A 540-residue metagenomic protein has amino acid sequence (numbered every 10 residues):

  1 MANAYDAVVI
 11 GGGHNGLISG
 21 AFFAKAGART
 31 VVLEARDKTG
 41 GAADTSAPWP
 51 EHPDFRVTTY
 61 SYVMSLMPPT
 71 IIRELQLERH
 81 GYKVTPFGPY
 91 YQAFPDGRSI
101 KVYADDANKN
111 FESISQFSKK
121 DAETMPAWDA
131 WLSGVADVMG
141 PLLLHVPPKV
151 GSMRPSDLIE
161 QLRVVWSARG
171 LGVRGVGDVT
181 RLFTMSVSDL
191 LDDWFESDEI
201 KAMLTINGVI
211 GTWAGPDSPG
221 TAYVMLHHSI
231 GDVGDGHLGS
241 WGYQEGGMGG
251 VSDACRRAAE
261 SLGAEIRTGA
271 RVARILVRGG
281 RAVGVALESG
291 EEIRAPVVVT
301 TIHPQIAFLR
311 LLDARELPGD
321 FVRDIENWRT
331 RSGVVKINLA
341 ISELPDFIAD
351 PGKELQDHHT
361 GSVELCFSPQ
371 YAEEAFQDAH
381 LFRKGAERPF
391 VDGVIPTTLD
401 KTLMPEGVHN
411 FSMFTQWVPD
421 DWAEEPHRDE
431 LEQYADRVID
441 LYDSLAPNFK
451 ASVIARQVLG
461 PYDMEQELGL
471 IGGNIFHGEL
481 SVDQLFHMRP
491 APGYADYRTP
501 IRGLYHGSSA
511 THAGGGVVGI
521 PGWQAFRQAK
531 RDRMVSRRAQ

Functional and structural regions predicted by a protein language model:
M1-A7, K25-A26, L485-H487, A491-P492 (+2 more regions): Extreme N-terminal leader/targeting segments of oxidoreductases
N3-G151, L480, Q524: N-terminal glycine-rich phosphate/pyrophosphate-binding loop and immediately adjacent elements
K109, Q116, G249, Q305-R310 (+4 more regions): Conserved FAD/dinucleotide-binding core of flavoprotein oxidoreductases
S133-L262, G269, L470-Q484: Active-site/ligand-binding neighborhood in enzyme catalytic cores
S197, K201-D217, R383-V394, N448-H512: A glycine-rich dinucleotide-binding beta-alpha-beta segment and adjacent secondary-structure elements that constitute
W241-E245, R271-M404: Mid-domain catalytic core of redox enzymes that form a hydrophobic substrate pocket/lid adjacent to a catalytic redox
P318, L344-P345, A379-R388, H427-Q466: Flavin-binding catalytic cores
G507-K530: A conserved FAD-binding loop/helix module that cradles the flavin
